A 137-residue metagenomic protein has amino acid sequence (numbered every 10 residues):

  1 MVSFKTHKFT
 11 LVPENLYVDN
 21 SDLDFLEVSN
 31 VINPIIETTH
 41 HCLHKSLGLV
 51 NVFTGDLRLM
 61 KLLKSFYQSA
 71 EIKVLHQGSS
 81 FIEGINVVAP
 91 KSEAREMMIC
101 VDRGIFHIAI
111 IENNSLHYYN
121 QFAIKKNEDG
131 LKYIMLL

Functional and structural regions predicted by a protein language model:
M1-N86: Active-site neighborhood for divalent-cation/phosphate handling
E27, G84-S92, I124, Y133: Short alpha-helical interface elements
N51, G55, C100, F122-K126: Alpha-helix N-cap/loop-to-helix boundary motif
V88-L116: Gly/Thr-rich phosphate-binding beta-strand-loop-beta motif of the actin/hexokinase/Hsp70
N113-E128: Short glycine-rich, Thr/Ser-proximal phosphate-binding strand/loop in the N-terminal lobe of ATP-dependent enzymes
E128-L137: A short, acidic, amphipathic alpha-helical segment used as a generic capping/interface helix at domain edges
